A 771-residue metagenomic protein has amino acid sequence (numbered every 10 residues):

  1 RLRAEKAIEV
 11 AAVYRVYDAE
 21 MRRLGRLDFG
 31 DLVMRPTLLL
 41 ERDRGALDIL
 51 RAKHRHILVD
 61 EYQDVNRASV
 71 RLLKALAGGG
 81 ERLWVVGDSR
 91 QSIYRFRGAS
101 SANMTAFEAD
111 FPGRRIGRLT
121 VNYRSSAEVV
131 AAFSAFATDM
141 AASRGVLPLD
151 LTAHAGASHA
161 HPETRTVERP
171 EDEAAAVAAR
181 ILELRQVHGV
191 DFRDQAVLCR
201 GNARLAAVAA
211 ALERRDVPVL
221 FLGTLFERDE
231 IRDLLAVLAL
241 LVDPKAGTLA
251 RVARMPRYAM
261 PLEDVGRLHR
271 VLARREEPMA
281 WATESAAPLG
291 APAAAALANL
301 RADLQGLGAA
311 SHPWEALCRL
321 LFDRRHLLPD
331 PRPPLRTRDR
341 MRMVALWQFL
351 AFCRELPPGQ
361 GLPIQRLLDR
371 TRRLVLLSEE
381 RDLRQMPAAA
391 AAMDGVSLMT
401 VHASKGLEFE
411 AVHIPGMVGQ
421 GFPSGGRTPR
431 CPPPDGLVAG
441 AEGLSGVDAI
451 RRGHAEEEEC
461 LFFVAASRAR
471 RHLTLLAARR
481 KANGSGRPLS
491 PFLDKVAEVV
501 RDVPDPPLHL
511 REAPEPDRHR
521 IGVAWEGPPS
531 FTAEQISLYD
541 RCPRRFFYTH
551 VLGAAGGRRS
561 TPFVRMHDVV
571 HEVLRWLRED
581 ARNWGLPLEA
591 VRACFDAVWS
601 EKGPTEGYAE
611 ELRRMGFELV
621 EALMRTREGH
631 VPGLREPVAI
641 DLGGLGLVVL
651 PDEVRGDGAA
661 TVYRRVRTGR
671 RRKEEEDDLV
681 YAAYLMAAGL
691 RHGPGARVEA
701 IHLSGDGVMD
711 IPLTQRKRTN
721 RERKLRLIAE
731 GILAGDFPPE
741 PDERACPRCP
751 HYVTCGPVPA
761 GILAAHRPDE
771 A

Functional and structural regions predicted by a protein language model:
R1-L40, R44-D48, A52-H54, E81 (+2 more regions): A basic/glycine-biased coupling hinge at the interface between accessory DNA-binding modules
R3, L205-R214, A236-G484, S490-V503: Conserved helicase C-terminal RecA-like lobe
G45, A52, L58-V59, Q63-R254 (+3 more regions): Conserved motor-region signature of P-loop NTPase helicases/translocases
R215, P288-A296, L493-R582, E628 (+1 more regions): C-terminal, charged and often intrinsically disordered regions of DNA end-processing helicases and nucleases
E456-L473, R670-H702, A729-L733: Metal-dependent nuclease catalytic cores in nucleic-acid-processing enzymes, especially RNase H-like/related
D505, R518-I521, A688-A771: Metal-dependent nuclease catalytic regions and adjoining charged, substrate-binding loops involved in nucleic-acid end
V569-G643: A non-catalytic, helix-rich entry segment at domain boundaries
R635-P694, R721-K724: Non-catalytic protein-protein interaction segments used by genome-maintenance enzymes to assemble and couple activities
